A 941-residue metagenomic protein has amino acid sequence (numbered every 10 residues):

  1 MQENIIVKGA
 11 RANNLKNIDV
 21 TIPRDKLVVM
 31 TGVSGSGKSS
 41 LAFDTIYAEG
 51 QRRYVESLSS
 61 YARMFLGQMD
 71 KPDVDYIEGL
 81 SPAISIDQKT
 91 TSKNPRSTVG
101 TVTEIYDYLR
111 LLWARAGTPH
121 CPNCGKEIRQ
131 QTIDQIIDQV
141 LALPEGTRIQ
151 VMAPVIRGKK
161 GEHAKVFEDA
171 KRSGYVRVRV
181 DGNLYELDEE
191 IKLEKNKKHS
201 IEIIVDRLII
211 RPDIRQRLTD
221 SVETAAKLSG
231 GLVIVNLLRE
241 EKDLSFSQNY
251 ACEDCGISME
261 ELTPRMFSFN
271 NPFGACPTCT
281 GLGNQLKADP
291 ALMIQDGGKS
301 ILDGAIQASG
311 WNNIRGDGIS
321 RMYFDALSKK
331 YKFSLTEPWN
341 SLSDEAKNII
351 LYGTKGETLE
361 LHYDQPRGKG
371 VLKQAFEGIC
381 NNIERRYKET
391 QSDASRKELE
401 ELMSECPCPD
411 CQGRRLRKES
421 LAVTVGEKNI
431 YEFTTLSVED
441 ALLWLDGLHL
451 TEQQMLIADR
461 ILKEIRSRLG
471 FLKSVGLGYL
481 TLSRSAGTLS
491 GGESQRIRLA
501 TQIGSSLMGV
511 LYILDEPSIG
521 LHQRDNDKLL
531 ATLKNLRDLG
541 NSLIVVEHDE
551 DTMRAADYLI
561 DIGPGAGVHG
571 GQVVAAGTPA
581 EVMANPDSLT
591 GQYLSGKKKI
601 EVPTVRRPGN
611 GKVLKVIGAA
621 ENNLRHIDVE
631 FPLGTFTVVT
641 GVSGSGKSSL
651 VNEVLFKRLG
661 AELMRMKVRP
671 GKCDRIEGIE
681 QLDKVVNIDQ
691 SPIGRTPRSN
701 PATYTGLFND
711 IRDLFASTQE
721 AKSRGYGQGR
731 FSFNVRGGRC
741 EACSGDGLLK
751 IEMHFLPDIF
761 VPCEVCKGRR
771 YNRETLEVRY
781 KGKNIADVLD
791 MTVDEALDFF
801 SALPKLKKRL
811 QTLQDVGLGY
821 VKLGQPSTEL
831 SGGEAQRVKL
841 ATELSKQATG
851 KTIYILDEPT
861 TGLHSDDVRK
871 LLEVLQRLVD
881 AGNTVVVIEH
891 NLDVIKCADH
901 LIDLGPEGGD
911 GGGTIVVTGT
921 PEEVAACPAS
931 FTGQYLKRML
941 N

Functional and structural regions predicted by a protein language model:
M1-N941: Conserved phosphate-binding elements of NTP-dependent enzyme cores
